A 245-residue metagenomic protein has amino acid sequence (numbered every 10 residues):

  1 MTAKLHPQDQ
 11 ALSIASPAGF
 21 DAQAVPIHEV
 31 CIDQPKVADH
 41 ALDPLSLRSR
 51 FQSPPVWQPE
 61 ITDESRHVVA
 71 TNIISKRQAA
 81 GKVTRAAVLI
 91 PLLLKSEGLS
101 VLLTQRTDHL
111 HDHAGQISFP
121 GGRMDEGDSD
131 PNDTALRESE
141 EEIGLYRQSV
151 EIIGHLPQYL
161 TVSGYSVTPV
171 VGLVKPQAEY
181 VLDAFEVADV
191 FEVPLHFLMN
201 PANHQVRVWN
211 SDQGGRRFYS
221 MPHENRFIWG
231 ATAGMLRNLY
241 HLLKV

Functional and structural regions predicted by a protein language model:
M1-Q116, R123-E141, L145-Q177, V208-S211 (+1 more regions): N-terminal leader/linker segments that precede catalytic domains of diphosphate-processing enzymes
L182-F218, P222-E224: NUDIX/MutT-family hydrolases
